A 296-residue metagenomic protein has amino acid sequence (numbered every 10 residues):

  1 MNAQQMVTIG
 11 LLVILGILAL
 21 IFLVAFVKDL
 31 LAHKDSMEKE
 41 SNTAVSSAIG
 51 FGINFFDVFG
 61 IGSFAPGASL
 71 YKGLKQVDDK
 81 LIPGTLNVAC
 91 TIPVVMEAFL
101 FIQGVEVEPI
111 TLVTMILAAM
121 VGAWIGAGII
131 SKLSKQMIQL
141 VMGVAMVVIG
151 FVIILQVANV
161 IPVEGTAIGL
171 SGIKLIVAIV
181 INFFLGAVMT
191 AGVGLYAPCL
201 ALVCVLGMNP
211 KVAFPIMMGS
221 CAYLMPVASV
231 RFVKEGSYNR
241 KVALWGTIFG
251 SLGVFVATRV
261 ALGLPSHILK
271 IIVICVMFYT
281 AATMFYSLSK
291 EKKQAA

Functional and structural regions predicted by a protein language model:
M1-Q4, F101-P109, V157-L170, T258-H267: Membrane-interface helix termini and inter-helical loops of multi-pass transporters
M1-V13: Feature marks short, highly hydrophobic, charge-poor N-terminal signal-anchor/signal peptide-like helices that anchor
L11, P265-C275: Loop-to-transmembrane alpha-helix initiation sites
V13-L23, V88-T91, V95-A98, L140 (+5 more regions): Hydrophobic alpha-helical transmembrane segments of multipass integral membrane proteins
I17-K34, A127-G128, K132-K135, V144-T166 (+1 more regions): Transmembrane helix exit motif
L31-E40, Q76, S131-M137, S237 (+1 more regions): Membrane-interface helix-boundary motifs at transmembrane edges
E40-A119, A178-N182, G186-T258, L262 (+1 more regions): Small-residue-rich hydrophobic segments that form or flank transmembrane alpha-helices in multi-pass membrane proteins
Q76-D78, S134-I138, N209, P265-L269: A helix-boundary/kink motif common to multi-pass secondary transporters, especially Major Facilitator Superfamily
